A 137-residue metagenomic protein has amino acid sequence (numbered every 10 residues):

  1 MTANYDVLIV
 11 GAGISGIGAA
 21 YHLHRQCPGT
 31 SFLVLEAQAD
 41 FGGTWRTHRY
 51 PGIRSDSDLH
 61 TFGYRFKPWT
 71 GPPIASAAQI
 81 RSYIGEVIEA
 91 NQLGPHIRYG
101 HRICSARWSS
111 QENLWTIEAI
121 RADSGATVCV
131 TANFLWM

Functional and structural regions predicted by a protein language model:
T2-Y5, T131-N133: Active-site acidic short loop of glycosyltransferases
A3-V34: N-terminal Rossmann-like FAD-binding beta1-loop-alpha1 element of flavoenzymes
G16, F41, A106: Flexible, glycine-rich phosphate/dinucleotide-binding loops and adjacent beta-alpha linkers at cofactor/substrate
R25-G29, Q38, N91-L93: Short, solvent-exposed loop/edge-beta patches enriched in aromatic
V34-G43, T131-M137: Carboxylate/His-rich catalytic cores and anion/metal-binding grooves
A37-E86: Glycine-rich active-site loop/strand segments that organize a redox cofactor
G71-M137: Feature captures the FAD/FMN-dependent oxidoreductase FAD-binding
